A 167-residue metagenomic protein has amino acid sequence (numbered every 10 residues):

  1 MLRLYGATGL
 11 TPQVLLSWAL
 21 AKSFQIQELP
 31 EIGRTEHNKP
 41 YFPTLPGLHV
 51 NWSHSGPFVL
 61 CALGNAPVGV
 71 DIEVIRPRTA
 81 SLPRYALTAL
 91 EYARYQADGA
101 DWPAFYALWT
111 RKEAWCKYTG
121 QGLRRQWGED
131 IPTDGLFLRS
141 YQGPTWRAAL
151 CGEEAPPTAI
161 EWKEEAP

Functional and structural regions predicted by a protein language model:
M1-P167: Core catalytic alpha/beta fold that binds nucleotide/phospho-ligands
